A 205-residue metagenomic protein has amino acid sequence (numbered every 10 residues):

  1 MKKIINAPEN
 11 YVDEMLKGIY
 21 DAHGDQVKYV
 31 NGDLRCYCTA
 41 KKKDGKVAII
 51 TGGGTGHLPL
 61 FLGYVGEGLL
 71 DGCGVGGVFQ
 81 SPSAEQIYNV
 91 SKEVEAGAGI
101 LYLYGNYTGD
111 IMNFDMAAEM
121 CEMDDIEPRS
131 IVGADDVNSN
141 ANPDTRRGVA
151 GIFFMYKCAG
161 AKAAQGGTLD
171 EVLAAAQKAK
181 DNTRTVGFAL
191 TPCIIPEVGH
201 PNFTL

Functional and structural regions predicted by a protein language model:
M1-I49, H200-N202: N-terminal amphipathic/basic leader segments beginning at the initiator methionine
D44-G52, F61-G74, V137-S139: Gly-rich Lys/Arg/Thr-decorated short loops/hinges at beta-loop-alpha junctions or inter-strand turns that position
G54-P59, G105-F114, R147-I152: Gly/Ser/Thr-rich loops at beta-strand to alpha-helix junctions that form or flank small-molecule/cofactor-binding
H57, Y64-G97: Glycine-rich oxoanion-binding loops at beta->alpha junctions
C73-S81, E122-G148: Short, acidic/small-residue loops that bind anionic groups at enzyme active sites
I111-D125: Short Gly/Thr/Asp-enriched flexible loops that form oxyanion-binding sites at enzyme active sites
S139-R146, Y156-L205: Internal, active-site/partner-interface "lid" segment
